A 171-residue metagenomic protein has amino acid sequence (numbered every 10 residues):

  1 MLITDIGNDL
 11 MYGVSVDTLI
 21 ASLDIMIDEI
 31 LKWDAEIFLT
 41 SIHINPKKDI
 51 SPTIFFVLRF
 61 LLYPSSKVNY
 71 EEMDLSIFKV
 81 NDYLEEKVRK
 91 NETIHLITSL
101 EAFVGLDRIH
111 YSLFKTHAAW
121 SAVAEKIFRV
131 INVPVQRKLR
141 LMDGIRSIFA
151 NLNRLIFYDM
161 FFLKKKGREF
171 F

Functional and structural regions predicted by a protein language model:
M1-I20, I44-P52: Oxyanion-hole/transition-state-stabilizing segment in secreted/luminal serine hydrolases and related acyltransferases
L2-M11, I42, F60-V68, E101-A102: Cell-envelope and extracellular/periplasmic
I6-D17, K67-L75, D107-S112: The substrate-binding groove and active-site-proximal loops of carbohydrate-active enzymes, especially glycoside
T18-A21, I25-D28, K79-E86: Alpha-helical scaffolding segments of alpha/beta enzyme cores, especially the outer helices of TIM-barrel or partial
I20, I27-E29, H43, I97-T98 (+2 more regions): Preference for well-ordered, secondary-structure-rich cores of eukaryotic proteins
K32-I37: A short helix->loop->beta-strand "cap" motif at the edges of active sites that frequently abuts
D49-S99, T116, S121, E125: Substrate-gating cap/lid alpha-helix
S76-I77, E92, G105-F171: Histidine-centered active-site loop/cap adjacent to the catalytic His in serine esterases/O-acetyl transfer systems
